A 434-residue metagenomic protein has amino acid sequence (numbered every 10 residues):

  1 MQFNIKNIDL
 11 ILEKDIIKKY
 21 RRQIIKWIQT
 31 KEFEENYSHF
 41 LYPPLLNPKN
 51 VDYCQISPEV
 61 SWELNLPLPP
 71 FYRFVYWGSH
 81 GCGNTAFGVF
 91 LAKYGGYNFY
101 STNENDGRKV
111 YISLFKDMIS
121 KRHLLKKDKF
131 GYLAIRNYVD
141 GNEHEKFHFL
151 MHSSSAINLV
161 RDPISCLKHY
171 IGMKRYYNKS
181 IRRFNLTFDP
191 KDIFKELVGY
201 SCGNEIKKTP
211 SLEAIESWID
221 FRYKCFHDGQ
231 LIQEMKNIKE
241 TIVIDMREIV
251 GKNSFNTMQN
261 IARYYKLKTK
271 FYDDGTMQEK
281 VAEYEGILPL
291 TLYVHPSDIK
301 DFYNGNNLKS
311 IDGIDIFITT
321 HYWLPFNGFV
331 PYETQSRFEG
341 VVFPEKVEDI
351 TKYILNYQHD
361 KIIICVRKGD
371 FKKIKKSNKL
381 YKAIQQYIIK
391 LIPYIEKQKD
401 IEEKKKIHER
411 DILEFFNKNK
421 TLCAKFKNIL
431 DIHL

Functional and structural regions predicted by a protein language model:
M1-P67, Y265-L434: PAPS-dependent sulfotransferases, especially Golgi type II membrane carbohydrate sulfotransferases
K19-R22, E35-F184, F221-M235: PAPS-dependent sulfotransferase catalytic domain
E32, A86, A92, G131-A134 (+9 more regions): A sequence-composition feature that detects small, non-aromatic residues
Y76, N84-A86, V250-G251, Y265 (+1 more regions): Functionally constrained cores in energy, signaling, and assembly domains
G83, T257, M277-K280: Alpha-helical structural motif
E143-G275, E285-P331, G340-P344, I350 (+2 more regions): PAPS-dependent sulfotransferase catalytic domain
